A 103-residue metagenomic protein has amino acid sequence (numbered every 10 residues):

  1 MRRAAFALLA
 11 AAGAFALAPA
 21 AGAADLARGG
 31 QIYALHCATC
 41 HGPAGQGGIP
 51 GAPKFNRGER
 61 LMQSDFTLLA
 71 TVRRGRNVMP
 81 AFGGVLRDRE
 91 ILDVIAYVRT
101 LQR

Functional and structural regions predicted by a protein language model:
M1-D25, T71, V85, V98-R103: Post-cleavage N-terminal segment of exported redox proteins
L8, T39, G47, M62 (+2 more regions): A broad, structure-centric signal for solvent-exposed, well-ordered loop/edge residues that line or flank functional
F15-L17, G42-G47: Short acidic/polar micro-motifs centered on Gly/Asp/Asn
L26, G30, G45-T71: Gly/Gly-Pro-rich "capping" loops immediately C-terminal to redox-active cysteine motifs in periplasmic/lumenal
G29-P43, V94: The canonical Cys-X-X-Cys-His
Y33, C37, D65, R76: Short amphipathic alpha-helical/adjacent loop interface patches that line ligand and macromolecule-binding sites
I49-N56, T71-R103: Axial heme c-ligation environment in periplasmic c-type cytochrome domains
